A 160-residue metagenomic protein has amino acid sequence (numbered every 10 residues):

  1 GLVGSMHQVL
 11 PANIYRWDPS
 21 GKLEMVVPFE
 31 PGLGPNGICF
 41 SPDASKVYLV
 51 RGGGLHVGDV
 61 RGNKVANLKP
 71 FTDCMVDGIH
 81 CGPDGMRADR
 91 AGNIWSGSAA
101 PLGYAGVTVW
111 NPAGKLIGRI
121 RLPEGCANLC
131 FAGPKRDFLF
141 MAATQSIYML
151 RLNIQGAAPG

Functional and structural regions predicted by a protein language model:
G1, Q8-N13, L23-L49, C74-G97 (+2 more regions): Beta-rich, blade/repeat-based domains predominating in secreted/periplasmic proteins but also intracellular
G1-L2, G53, A100, Q145 (+1 more regions): Residue-level signature of beta-propeller blades and closely related beta-rich strand-turn architectures in secreted
M6-P11, R16-D18, A158-G160: Blade/loop signatures of beta-propeller domains
A12-Y15, G54-H56, G106-T108, S146: A short loop-to-beta-strand structural motif that recurs across blades of beta-propeller domains
W17-P19, A91, L102-G118, A127-P134 (+2 more regions): Flexible "stalk/tail and boundary" regions
M25-P28, A66-D73, G118-L122, P159-G160: Beta-propeller fold detector
C39-L68: Glycine- and Gly-Pro-enriched alpha-helical subdomains that act as flexible, kink-prone "lid/hinge" or packing modules
V57-K64, R151-P159: Short loop/turn segments immediately following beta-strands, especially the blade-tip and inter-blade linker loops
